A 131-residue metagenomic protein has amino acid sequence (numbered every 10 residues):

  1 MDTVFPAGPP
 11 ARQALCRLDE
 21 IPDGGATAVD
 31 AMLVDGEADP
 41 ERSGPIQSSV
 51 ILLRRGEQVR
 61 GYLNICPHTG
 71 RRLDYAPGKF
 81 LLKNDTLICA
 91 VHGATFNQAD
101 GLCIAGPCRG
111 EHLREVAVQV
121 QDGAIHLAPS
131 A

Functional and structural regions predicted by a protein language model:
M1-L82, N97-Q98, H112-A131: N-terminal pre-ligand scaffold of iron-sulfur
C66, C89-H92: Short cysteine clusters
F80-C89, C103-E111: Short cysteine/histidine-rich metal-coordination sites, predominantly Zn2+-binding motifs
F96-N97, A105: Short beta-strand His + acidic residue motifs that chelate non-heme Fe in jelly-roll/DSBH and cupin folds
